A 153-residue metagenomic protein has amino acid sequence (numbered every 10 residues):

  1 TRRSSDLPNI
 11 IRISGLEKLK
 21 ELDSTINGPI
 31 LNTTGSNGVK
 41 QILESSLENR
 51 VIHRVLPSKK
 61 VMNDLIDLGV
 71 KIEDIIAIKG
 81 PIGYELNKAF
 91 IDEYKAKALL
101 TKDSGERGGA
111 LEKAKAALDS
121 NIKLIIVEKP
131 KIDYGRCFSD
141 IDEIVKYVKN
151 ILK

Functional and structural regions predicted by a protein language model:
T1-S4: Short, small-residue-biased leader/transition segments that mark boundaries at the very start of proteins
N9-E17, R136-Y147: Short acidic-hydrophobic, aromatic-tinged amphipathic segments that line or gate anion-handling sites
G15-L16, T33-S36, V55-P57, I78-G80 (+2 more regions): Fold-independent oxyanion-binding glycine-rich loops and adjacent beta-strand/coil segments at enzyme active sites
K20-T25, K88-D92, V148-I151: Short amphipathic alpha-helix with an adjacent loop that forms part of the alpha/beta core around
S24, S46-E48, Y94-A98: Short, surface-exposed connector motifs at secondary-structure boundaries
G28-I75, Y84: Anionic-ligand binding region
K60-V61, K123-G135: Short, flexible loop segments at boundaries between secondary-structure elements
I66-Y94, A98-S120, I125-K129: A C-terminal functional module that forms or caps the active site or interfaces directly with catalytic machinery
